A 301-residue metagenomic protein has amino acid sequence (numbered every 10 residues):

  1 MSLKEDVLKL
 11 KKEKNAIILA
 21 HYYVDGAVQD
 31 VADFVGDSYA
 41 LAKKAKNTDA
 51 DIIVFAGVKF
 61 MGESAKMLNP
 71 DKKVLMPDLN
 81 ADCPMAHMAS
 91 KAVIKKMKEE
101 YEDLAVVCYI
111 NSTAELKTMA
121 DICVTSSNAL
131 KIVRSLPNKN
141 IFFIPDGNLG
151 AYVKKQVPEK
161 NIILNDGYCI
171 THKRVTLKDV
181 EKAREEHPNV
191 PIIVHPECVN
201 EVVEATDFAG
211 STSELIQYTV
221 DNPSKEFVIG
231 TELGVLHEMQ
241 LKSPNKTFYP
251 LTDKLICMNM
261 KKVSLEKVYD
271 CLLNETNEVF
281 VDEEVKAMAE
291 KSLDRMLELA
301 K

Functional and structural regions predicted by a protein language model:
M1-I229, V235-K301: Active-site loop-to-helix "anion-binding N-cap" substructures in soluble metabolic enzymes
